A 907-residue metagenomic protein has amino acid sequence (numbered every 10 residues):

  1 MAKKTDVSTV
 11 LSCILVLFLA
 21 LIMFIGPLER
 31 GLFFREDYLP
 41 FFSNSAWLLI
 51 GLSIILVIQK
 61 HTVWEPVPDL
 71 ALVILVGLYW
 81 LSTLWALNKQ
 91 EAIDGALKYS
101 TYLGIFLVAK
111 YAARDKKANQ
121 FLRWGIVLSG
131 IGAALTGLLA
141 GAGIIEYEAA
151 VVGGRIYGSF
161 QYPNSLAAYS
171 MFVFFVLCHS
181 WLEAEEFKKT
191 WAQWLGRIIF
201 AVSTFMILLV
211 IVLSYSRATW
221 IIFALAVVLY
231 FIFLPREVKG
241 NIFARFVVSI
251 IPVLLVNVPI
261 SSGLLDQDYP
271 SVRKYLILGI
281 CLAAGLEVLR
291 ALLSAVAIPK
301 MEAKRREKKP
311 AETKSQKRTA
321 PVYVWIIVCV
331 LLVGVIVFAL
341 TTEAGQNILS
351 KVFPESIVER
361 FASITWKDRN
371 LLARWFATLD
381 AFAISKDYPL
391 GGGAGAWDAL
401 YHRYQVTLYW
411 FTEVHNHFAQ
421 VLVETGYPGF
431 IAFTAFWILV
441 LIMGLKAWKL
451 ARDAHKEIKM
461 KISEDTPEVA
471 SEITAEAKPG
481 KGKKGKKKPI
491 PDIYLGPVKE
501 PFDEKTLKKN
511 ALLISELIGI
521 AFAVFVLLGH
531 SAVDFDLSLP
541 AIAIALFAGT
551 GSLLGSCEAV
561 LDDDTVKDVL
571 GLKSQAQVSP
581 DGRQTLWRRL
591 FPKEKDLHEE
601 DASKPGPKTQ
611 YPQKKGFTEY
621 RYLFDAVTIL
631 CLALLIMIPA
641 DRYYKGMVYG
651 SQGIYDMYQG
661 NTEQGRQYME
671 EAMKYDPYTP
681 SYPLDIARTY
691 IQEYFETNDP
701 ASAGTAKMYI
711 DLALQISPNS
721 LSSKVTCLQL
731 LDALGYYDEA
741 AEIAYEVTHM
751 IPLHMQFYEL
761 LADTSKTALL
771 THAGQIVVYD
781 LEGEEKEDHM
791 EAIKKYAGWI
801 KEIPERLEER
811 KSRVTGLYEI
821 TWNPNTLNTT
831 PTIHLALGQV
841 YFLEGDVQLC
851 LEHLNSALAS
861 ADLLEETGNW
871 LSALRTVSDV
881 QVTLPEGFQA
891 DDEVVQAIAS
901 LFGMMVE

Functional and structural regions predicted by a protein language model:
M1-L81, L87-D94, G104-L128, S180-A201 (+16 more regions): Transmembrane signal-anchor hairpin modules in multi-pass inner-membrane enzymes, especially those that act on
F24-F34, L422-T425, K508-L546: Membrane helix-loop boundary segments at the extracytoplasmic
P40-I55, A96-I105, L166-F174, I221-V228 (+5 more regions): Membrane-embedded alpha-helical segments of multi-pass membrane proteins, especially the transmembrane helices
W80-T83, A118-A149, Q161, S165-A167 (+2 more regions): Hydrophobic alpha-helical transmembrane segments
L139-A140, I144-Y147, V335-S385: Aromatic-rich transmembrane-lumenal/periplasmic boundary elements in polytopic membrane proteins
E146-S180, A218, D266-G279, H417-V421: Membrane-interface segments at transmembrane-helix junctions in multi-pass inner-membrane proteins
Y162, S363-T412, F418-V421, T425-A432: TM-adjacent membrane-interface loops and short helices in multi-pass inner/ER membrane proteins
R621, Y649-E907: C-terminal luminal/periplasmic domains and tails of membrane-associated envelope-modifying transferases
